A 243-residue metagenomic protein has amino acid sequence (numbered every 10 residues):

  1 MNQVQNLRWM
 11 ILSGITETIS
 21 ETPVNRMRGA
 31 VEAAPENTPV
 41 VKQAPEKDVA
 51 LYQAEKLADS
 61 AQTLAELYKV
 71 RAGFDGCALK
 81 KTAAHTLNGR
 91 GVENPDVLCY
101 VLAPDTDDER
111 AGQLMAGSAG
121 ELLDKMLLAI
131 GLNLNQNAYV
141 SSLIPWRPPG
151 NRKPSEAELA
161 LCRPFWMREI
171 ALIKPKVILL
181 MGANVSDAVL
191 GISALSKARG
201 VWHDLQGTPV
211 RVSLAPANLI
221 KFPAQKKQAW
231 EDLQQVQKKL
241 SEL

Functional and structural regions predicted by a protein language model:
W9, T16-E17, E21-R28, E32-L243: A polyanion-binding, active-site-adjacent surface
